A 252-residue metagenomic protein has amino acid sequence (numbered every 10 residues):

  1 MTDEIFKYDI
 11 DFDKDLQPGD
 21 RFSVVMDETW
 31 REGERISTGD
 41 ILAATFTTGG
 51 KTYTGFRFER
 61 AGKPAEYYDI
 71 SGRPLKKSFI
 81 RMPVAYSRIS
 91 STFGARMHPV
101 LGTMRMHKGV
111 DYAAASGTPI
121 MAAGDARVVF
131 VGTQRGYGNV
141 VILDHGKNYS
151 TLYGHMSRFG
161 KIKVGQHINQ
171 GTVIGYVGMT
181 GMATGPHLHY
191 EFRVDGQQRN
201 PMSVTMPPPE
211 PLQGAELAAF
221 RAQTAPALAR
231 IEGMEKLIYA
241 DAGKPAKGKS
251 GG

Functional and structural regions predicted by a protein language model:
M1-R88, T92, E216, F220-Q223 (+1 more regions): Non-catalytic extracellular/periplasmic "stalk" and linker regions immediately N-terminal to catalytic or recognition
I5-F12, R96, A227-M234, I238: Short secondary-structure junctions and interdomain/linker hinges
R31-E34, F56, L101, G138 (+2 more regions): Short linear functional motifs in flexible/disordered or boundary regions
E66, R73-A227: Catalytic cores of peptidoglycan-degrading enzymes
A222, A229-G252: Compositionally biased, proline/threonine/alanine/serine-rich low-complexity intrinsically disordered stretches
